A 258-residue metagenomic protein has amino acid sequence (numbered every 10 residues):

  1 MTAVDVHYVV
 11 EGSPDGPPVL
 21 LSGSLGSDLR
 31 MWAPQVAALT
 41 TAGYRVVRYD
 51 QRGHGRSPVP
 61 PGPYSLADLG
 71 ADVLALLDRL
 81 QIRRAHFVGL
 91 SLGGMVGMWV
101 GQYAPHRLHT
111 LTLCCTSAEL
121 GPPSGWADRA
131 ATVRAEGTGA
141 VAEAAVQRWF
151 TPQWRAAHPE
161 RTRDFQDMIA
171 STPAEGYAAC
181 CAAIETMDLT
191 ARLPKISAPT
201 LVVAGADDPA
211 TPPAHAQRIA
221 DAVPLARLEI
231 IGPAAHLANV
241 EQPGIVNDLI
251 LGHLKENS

Functional and structural regions predicted by a protein language model:
H7-V59: Conserved HGGG/HGGXW glycine-rich cap/lid loop of the alpha/beta-hydrolase fold
D68-A85: Conserved acidic catalytic loop of the alpha/beta-hydrolase fold
G89, G93, G97: Gly/Ala-rich beta-loop-alpha elbow adjacent to hydrolase catalytic centers
M98-Y103, R107-G137, A142: Flexible "cap/lid" loop of the alpha/beta hydrolase fold
G121-S124, E136-K195: Conserved alpha/beta-hydrolase catalytic His-Asp/Glu region
I196, V202-A204, D208: Short beta-strand/loop motif that positions the catalytic acidic residue of the alpha/beta-hydrolase fold
Q217-L237: Catalytic histidine neighborhood in serine/cysteine hydrolases with alpha/beta-hydrolase-type architecture
A234-P243, N247: Catalytic histidine-centered segment of alpha/beta-hydrolase-like enzymes
